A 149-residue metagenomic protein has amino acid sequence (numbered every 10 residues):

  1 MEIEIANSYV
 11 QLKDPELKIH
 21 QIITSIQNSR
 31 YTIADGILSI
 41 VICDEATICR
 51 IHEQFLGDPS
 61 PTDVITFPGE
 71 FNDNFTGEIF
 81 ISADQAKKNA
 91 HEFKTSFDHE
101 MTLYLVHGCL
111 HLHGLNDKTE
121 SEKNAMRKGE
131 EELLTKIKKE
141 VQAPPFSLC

Functional and structural regions predicted by a protein language model:
M1-M101, H113-C149: An acidic/histidine-cluster motif and surrounding catalytic segment that typifies divalent-metal-assisted enzyme active
V106, L110-H111: Short active-site segment of divalent metal-dependent hydrolases/proteases that encodes the spacing between
